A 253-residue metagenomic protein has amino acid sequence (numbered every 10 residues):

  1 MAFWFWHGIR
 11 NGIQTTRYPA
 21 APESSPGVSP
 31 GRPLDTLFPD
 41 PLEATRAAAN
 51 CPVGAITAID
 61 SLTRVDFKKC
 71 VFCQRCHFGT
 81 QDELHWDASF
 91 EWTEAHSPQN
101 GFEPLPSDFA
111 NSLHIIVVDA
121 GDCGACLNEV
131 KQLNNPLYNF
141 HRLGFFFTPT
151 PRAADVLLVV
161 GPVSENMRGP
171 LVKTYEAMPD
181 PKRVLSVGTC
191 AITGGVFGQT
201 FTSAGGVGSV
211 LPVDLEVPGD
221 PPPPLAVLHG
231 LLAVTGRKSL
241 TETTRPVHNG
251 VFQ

Functional and structural regions predicted by a protein language model:
M1-G54: Ferredoxin-type iron-sulfur electron-transfer modules and their immediate structural context
S24-G27, F90-H96, E103-D108, T148: Short boundary motifs at domain starts and secondary-structure transition points
D35-L37, T45-E94: Iron-sulfur cluster-binding cysteine motifs and their immediate structural context in ferredoxin-like electron-transfer
S97-L133: N-terminal, charge-rich interaction modules
N128-V130, N135, G144-P212, V217-A226: Cofactor-cradling patches in redox/metallo enzymes
Y138: Short, surface-exposed acidic-centric catalytic microdomains
T193, L231-V234, L240-Q253: Long C-terminal interaction/binding lobes of large macromolecular proteins
P222-G236: Short, charged alpha-helical segments
